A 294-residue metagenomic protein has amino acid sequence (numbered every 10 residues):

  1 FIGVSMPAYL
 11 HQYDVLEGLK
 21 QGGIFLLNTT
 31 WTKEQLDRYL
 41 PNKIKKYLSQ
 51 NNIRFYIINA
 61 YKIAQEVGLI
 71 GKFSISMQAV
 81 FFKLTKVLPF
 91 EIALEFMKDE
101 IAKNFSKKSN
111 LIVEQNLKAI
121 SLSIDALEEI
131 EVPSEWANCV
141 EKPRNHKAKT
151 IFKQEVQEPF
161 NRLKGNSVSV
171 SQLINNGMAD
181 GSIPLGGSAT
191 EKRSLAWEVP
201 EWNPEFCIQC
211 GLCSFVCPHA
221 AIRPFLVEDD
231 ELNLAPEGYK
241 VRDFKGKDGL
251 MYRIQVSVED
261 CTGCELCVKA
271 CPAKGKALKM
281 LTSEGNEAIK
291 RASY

Functional and structural regions predicted by a protein language model:
F1-G165, E231-G238, A292-Y294: Active-site cofactor/cluster-binding pocket
L69-I75, V80, Q209, C213-F215 (+1 more regions): Conserved phosphate/anionic-ligand binding catalytic regions in large, soluble enzymes, centered on
S106-Q255, D260, V268-Y294: Ferredoxin-type iron-sulfur electron-transfer modules and their immediate structural context
